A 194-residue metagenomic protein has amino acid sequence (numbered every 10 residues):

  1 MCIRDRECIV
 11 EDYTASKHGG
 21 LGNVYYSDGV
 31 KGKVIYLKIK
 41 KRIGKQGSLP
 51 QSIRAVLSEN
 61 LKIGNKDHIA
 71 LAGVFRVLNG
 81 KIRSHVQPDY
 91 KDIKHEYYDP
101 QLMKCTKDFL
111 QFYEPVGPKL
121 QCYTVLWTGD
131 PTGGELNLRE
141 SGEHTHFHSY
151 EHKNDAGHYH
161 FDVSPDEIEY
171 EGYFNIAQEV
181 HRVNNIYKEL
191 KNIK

Functional and structural regions predicted by a protein language model:
M1-I3: Short, small-residue-biased leader/transition segments that mark boundaries at the very start of proteins
D5-K41: Composition-driven recognition of glycine/serine/threonine/acidic- and proline-rich low-complexity segments and repeats
D5-R6, N79, T124, G157: Glycine-centered flexibility motif
G22-V24, V34, F75, I82 (+2 more regions): Compositionally biased, intrinsically disordered low-complexity regions
V30-S141: Long, positively charged binding patches that form subdomain-scale interaction surfaces for polyanionic ligands
E140-K191: Compact beta-sheet-dominated globular domain cores
